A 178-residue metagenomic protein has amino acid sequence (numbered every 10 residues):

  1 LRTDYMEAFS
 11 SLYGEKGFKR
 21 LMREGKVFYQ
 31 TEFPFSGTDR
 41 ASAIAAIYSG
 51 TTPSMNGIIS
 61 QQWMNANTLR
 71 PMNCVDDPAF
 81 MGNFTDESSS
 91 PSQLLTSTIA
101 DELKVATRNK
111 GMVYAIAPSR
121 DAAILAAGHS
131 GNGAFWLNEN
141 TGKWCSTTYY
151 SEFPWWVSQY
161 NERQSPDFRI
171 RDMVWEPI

Functional and structural regions predicted by a protein language model:
L1, Y13-K16, S42, L94 (+1 more regions): Generic recognition of stable, solvent-exposed alpha-helical segments in well-folded globular domains
R2, E15, G25, Q61-A66: Extended interaction regions within the primary functional domain
R2-F9, F33, T85-P91: Second-shell loop/turn segments in exported
T3-E7, R40, A123-A127: Extracytoplasmic/secreted cell-surface and envelope-processing proteins
M6-M55, M112-I116: Short, structured active-site-proximal loop/turn typified by the sulfatase FGly-forming signature C/S-X-P-X-R
G57-I178: His/Asp/Glu-rich, glycine-adjacent segments that coordinate divalent cations and/or stabilize oxyanion chemistry on
